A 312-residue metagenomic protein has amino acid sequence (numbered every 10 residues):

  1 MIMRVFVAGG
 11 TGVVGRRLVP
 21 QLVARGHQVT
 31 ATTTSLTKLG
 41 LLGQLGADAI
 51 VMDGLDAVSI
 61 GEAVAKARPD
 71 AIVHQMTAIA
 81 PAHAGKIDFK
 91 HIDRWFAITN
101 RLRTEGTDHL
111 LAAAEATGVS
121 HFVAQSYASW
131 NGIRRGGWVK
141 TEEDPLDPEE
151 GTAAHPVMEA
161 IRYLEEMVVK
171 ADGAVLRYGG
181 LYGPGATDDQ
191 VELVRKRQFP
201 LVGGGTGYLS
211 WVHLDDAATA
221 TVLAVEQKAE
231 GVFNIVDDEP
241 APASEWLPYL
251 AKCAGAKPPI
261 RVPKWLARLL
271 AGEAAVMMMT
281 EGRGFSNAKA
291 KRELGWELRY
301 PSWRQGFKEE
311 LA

Functional and structural regions predicted by a protein language model:
V5-H27: N-terminal Rossmann NAD(P)H-binding glycine-rich loop of SDR-like oxidoreductase domains
T34-E105: NAD(P)H-binding glycine-rich loop region in Rossmannoid oxidoreductase-like domains and their noncatalytic homologs
I87-T152: Conserved Rossmann-fold NAD(P)-dependent oxidoreductase catalytic core, especially the SDR/UDP-sugar
H121, Q125-Y127, Y163-P184: Conserved beta-loop-beta element that borders a ligand/cofactor-binding pocket
R134-G136, A171, Y182-E192, L223-F233 (+1 more regions): Glycine/proline-rich active-site loop of Rossmann-fold NAD(P)-dependent oxidoreductases
D147-A153, Q190-V212, D216: A conserved pocket-lining segment of Rossmann-fold NAD(P)-dependent short-chain dehydrogenase/reductase
A218-A274: Mid/C-terminal beta-alpha module of Rossmann-like enzyme folds, strongest in SDR-family dehydrogenases/epimerases
P301-A312: Amphipathic terminal alpha-helices
